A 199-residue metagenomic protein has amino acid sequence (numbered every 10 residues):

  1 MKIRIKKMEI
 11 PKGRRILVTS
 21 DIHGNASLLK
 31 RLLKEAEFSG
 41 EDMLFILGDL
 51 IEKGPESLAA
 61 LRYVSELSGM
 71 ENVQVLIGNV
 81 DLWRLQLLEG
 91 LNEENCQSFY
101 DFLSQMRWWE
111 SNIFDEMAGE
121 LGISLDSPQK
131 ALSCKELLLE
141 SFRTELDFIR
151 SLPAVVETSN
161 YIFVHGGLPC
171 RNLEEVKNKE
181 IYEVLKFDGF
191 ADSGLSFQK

Functional and structural regions predicted by a protein language model:
M1-R14: Acidic, histidine-bearing metal-coordination/catalytic regions of metal-dependent phosphoesterases
M8-E9, S65, A154-V155: Short secondary-structure boundary/capping segments
K12-G13, G40, G69, E157-S159 (+1 more regions): Residue-level preference for short coil/turn positions at secondary-structure junctions
G13-R14, E71-N72, T144-E145, S151: A short helix-to-beta-strand connector/capping loop
R15, T19, G24-E110: Core catalytic region of metal-dependent phosphoesterases/phosphodiesterases, especially metallo-beta-lactamase-like
L103-S127: Extended, charge-rich helix/loop segments that form flexible, surface "patches" used to engage negatively charged
A118-K199: Acidic, His/Gly-enriched loop-helix segments that form or flank divalent-metal centers in metallo-dependent hydrolases
